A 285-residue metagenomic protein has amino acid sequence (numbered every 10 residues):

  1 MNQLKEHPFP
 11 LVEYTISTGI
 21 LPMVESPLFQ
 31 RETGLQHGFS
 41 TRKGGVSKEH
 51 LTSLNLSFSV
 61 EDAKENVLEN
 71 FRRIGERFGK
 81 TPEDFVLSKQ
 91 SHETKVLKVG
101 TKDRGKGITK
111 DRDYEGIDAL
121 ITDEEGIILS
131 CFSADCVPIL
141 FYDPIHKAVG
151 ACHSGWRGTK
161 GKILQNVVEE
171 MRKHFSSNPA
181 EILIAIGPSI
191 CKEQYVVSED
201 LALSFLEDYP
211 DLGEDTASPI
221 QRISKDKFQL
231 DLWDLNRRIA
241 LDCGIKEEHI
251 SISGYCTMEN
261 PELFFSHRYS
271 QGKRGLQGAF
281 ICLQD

Functional and structural regions predicted by a protein language model:
M1-D285: Active-site microenvironment for binding and transforming phosphate-containing groups
